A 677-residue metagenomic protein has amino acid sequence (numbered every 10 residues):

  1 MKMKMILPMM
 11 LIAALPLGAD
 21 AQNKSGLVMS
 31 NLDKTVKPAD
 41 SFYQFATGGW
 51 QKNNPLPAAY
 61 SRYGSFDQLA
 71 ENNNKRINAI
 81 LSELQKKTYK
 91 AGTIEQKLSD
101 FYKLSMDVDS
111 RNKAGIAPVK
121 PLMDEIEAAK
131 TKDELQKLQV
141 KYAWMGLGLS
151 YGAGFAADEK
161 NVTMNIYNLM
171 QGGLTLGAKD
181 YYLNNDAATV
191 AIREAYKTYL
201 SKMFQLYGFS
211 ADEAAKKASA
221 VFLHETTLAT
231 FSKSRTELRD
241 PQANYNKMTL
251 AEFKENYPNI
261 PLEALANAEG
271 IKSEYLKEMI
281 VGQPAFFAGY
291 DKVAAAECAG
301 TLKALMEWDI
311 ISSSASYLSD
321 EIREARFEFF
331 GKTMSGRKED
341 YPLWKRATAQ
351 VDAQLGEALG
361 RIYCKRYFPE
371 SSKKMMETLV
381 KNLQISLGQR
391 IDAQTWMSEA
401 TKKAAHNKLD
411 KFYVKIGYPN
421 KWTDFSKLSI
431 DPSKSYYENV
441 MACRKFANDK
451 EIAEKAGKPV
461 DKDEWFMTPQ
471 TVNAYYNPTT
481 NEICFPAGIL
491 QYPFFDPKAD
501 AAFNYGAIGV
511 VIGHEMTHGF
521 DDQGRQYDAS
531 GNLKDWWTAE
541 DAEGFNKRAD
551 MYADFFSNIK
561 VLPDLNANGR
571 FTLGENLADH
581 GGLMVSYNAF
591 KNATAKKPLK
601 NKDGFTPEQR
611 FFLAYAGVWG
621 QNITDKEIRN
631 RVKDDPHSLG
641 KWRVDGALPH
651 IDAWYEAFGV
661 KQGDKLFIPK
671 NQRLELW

Functional and structural regions predicted by a protein language model:
M1-Q22: Bacterial Sec-dependent N-terminal signal peptides
A13, A59-L81, E213-F231, N504-V510 (+1 more regions): Short secondary-structure subsegments characteristic of cysteine-rich extracellular domains
Q22-S30: Short, Gly/Pro- and small/polar-rich lid/capping loops
N31-K52, Y182, D186-Q205, L573 (+1 more regions): Hydrophobic/aromatic-rich, well-ordered segments within soluble, folded domains that form packed cores
K37-D40, F45-S110: Active-site-surrounding "flap" and adjacent substrate/cofactor-binding loops of secreted or lumenal enzymes, prototyped
N53-P57, A153-G154, A178-D180, S232-R235 (+3 more regions): Short, solvent-exposed loop/turn and secondary-structure capping segments
A70, N256-N259, I280-P284, T348 (+2 more regions): Intrinsically disordered, low-complexity linker/terminal regions across diverse proteins
L84-T378, N382: Noncatalytic, helix-rich "gating/capping" subdomain that lines the substrate-entry/channel surface of large enzyme
